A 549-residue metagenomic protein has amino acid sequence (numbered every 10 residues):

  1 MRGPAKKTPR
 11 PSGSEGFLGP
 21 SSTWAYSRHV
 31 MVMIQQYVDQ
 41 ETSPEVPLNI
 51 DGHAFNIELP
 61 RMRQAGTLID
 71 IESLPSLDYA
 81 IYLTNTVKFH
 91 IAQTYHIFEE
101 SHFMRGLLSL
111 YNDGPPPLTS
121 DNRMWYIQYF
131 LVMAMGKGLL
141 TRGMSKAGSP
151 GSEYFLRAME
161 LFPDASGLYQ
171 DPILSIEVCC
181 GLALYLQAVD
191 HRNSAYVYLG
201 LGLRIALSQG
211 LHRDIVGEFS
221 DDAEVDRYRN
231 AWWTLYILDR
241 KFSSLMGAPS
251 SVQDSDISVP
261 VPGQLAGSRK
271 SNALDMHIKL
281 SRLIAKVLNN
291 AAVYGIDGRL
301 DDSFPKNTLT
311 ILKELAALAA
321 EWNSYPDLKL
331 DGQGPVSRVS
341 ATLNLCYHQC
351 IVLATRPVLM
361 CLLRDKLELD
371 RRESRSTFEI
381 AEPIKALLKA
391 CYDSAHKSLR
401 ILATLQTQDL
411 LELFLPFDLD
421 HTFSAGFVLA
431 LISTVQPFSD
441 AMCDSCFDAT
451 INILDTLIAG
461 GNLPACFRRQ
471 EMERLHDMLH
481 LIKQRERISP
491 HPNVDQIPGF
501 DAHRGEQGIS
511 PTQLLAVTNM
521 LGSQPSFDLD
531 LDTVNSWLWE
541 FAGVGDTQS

Functional and structural regions predicted by a protein language model:
M1-Y95, N112, T119-M133, S145-K146: Intrinsic, low-complexity transcriptional activation domains
F17, R28-H29, T86-T94, L184-P260 (+6 more regions): Acidic/serine-rich, low-complexity amphipathic helices located in mid- to C-terminal regulatory regions
S101-M124, E160-G167: Internal amphipathic alpha-helical repeat/solenoid segments
S109-L118, D221-D222, I296-D301, D365-A381: Short helix-coil transition/hinge motifs at the ends and kinks of transmembrane helices, capturing the brief
L131, S149-G181, V197-V216, T234 (+4 more regions): Long, amphipathic alpha-helical regulatory blocks in the mid-to-C-terminal portion of eukaryotic proteins
K137-T141, A183-L186, D190, P357-L359 (+1 more regions): Short coil/turn linking the two alpha-helices of tandem helical-hairpin repeats
V252-K313, S324, P492-D501: Acidic/Ser/Thr-rich, low-complexity mid-to-C-terminal regulatory regions of eukaryotic proteins
T310, A320, E368-A386, R400-A403 (+1 more regions): C-terminal, low-complexity intrinsically disordered regions in eukaryotic proteins
